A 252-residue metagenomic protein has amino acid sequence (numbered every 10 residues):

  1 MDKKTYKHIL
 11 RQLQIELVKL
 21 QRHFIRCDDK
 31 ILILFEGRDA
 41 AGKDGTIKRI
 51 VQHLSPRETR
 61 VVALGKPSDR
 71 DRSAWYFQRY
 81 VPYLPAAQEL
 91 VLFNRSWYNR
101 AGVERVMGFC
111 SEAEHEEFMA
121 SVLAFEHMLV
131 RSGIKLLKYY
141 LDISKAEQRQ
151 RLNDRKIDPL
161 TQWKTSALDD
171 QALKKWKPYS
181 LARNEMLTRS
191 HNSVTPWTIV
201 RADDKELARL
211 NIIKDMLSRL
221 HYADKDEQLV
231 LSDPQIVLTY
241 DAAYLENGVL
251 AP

Functional and structural regions predicted by a protein language model:
M1-P252: Glycine-rich phosphate-binding loop of ATP-dependent small-molecule kinases
